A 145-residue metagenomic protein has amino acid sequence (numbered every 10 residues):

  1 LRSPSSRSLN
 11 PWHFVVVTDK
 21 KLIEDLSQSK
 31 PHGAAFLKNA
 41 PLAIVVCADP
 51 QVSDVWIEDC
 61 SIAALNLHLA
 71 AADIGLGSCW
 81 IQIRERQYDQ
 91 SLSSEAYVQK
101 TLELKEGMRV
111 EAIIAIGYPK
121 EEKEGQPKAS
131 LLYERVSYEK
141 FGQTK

Functional and structural regions predicted by a protein language model:
L1-K145: Acidic, surface-exposed loops and disordered segments
